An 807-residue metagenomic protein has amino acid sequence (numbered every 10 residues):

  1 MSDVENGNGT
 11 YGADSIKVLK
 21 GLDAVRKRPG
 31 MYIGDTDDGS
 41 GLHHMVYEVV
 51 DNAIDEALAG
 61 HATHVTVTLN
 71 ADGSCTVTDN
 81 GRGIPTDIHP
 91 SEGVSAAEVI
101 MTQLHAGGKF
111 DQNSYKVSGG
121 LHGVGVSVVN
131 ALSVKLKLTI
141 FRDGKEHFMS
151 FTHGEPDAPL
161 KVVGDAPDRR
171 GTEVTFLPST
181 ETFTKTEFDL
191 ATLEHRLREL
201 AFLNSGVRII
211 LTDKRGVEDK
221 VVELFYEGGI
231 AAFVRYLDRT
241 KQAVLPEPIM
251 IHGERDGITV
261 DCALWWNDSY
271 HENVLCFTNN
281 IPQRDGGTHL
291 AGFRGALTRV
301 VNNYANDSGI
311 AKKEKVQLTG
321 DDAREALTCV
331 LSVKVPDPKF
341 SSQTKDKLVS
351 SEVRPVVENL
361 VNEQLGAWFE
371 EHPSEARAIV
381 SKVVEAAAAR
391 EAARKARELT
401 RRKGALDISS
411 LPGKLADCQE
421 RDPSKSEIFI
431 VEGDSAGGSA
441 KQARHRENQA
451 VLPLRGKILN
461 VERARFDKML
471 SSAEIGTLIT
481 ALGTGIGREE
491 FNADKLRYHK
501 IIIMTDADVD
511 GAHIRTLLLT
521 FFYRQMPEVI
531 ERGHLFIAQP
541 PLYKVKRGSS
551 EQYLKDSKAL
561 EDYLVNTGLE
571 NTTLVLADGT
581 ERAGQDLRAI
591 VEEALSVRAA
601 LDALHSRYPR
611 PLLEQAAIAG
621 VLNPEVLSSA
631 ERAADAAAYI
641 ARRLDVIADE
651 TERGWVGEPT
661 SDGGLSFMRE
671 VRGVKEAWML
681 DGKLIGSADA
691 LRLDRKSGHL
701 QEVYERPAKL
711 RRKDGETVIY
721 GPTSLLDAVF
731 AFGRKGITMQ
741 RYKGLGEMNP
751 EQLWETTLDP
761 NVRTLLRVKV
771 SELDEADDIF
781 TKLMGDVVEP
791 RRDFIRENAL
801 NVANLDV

Functional and structural regions predicted by a protein language model:
S2-V807: Conserved phosphate-chemistry cores used by DNA topoisomerases
